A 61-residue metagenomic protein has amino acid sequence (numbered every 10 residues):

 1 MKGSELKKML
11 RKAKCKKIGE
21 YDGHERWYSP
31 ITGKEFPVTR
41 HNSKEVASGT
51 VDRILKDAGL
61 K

Functional and structural regions predicted by a protein language model:
K2-G19, H24, Y28-K61: Basic nucleic-acid-binding interfaces
